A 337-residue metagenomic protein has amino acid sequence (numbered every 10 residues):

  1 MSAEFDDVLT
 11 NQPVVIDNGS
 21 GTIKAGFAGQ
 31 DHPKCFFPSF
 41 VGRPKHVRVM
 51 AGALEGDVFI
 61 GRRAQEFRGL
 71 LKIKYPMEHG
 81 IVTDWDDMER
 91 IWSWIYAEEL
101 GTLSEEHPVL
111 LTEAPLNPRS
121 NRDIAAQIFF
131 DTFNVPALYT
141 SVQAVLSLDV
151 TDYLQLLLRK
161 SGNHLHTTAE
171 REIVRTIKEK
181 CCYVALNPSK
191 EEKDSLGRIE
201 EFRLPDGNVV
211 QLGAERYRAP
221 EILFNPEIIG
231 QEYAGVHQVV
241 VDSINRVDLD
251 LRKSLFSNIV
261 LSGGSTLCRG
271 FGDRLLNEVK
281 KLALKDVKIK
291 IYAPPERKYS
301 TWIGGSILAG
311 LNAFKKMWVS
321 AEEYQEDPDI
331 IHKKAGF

Functional and structural regions predicted by a protein language model:
M1-L9, P13, N121-D123, V135-D149 (+3 more regions): Conserved phosphate-binding catalytic cores of ATP/NTP-utilizing and phosphoryl-transfer enzymes
V8-L9, I16-T22, A144-T151, V240 (+3 more regions): A short acidic Gly-Thr/Ser loop motif
Q12-F130, P136-Y139, A144, I177: Conserved phosphate-binding loops in N-terminal lobes of ATP-dependent enzymes of the actin/Hsp70/sugar-kinase
I91-E99, N225-L255, R274: Phosphate/ATP-binding catalytic cores across multiple sugar-kinase/actin-like superfamilies, primarily ASKHA
E113-N121, F129, L186, S257-E278 (+1 more regions): Glycine-rich phosphate-binding loops at beta-strand->alpha-helix junctions
Q143, S254, L276-S306: Conserved phosphate-binding/catalytic loops in two-lobed NTP-binding clefts
D149, I173-T176, I289-F337: Glycine-rich phosphate-binding/hydrolytic loop that grips phosphoryl groups
V150-G230: Phosphate-binding glycine-rich/basic clefts of nucleotide- and phosphate-handling proteins, predominantly
